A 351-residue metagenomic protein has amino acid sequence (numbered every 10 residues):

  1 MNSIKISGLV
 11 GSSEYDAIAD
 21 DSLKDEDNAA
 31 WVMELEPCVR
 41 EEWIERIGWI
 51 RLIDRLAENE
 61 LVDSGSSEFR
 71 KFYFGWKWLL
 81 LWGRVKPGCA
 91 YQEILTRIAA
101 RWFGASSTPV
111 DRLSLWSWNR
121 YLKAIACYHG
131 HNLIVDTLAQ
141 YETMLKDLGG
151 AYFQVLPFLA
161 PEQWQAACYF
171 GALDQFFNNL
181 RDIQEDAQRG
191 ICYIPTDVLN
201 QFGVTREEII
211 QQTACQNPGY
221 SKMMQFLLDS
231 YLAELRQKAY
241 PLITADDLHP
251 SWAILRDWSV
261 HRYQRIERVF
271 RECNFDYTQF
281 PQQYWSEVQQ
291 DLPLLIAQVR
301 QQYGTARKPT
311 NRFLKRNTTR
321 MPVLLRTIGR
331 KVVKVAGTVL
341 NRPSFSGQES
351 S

Functional and structural regions predicted by a protein language model:
M1-A105, D111-D174, L180, E185-S351: Catalytic cores of Mg2+-dependent Asp-rich isoprenoid enzymes
